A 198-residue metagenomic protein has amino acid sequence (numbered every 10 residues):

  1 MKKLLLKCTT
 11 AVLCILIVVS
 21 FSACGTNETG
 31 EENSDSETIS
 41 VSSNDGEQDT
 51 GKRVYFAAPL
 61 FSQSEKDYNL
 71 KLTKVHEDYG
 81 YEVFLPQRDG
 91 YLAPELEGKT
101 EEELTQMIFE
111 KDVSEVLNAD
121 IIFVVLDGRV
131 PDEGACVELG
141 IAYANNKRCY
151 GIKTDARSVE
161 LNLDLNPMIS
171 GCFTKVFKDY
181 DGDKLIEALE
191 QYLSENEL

Functional and structural regions predicted by a protein language model:
M1-A11: Bacterial N-terminal signal peptides that target proteins for export
T10-V18: Hydrophobic helical h-region of N-terminal Sec-dependent signal peptides in bacterial secretory/periplasmic proteins
S20-A23: C-terminal motif of bacterial Sec signal peptides marking the signal peptidase cleavage site
G25-L198: Conserved catalytic or regulatory cores that recognize and/or transform ribose-phosphate-containing ligands
